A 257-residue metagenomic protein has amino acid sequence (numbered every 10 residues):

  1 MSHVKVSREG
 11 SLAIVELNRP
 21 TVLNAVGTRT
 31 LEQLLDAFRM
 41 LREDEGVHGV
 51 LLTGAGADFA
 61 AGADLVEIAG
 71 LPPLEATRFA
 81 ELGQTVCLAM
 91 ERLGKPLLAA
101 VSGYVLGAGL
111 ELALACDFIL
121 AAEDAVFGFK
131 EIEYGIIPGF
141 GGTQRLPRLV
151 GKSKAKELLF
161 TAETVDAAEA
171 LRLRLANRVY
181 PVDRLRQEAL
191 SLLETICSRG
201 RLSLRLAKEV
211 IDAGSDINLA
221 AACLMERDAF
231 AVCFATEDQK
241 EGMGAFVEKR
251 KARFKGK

Functional and structural regions predicted by a protein language model:
M1-A55, L88: Conserved CoA-thioester-binding segment of acyl-CoA-metabolizing enzymes
M1-H3, G244-K257: Terminal low-complexity tails and localization/encapsulation signals of metabolic enzymes
H3-K5, L35, E43, G54-A89 (+2 more regions): Glycine- (often His-adjacent) and acidic-residue-rich active-site loop that binds/positions the CoA thioester
V15, R19, L34, L52 (+5 more regions): Terminal peptide-recognition signature
R29-Q33, L82, A89, E188 (+4 more regions): Charged catalytic carboxylate motif
A89-L202, A231-T236, E241-G244, R250: Crotonase-fold acyl-CoA enzyme core
L158-L159, A207-I211, E226, F246: Short alpha-helical scaffolding segments that buttress acidic/His motifs in well-ordered protein cores
